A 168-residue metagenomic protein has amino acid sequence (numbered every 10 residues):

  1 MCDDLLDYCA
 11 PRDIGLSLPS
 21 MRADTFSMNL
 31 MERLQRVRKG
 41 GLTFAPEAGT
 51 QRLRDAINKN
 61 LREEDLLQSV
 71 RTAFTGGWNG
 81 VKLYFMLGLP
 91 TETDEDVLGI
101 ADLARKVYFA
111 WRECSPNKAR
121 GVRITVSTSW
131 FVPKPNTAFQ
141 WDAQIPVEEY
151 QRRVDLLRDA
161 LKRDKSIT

Functional and structural regions predicted by a protein language model:
M1-T125: Conserved SAM/AdoMet-binding glycine-rich loop
F74, V97-T168: Auxiliary Fe-S-binding modules of radical SAM enzymes
